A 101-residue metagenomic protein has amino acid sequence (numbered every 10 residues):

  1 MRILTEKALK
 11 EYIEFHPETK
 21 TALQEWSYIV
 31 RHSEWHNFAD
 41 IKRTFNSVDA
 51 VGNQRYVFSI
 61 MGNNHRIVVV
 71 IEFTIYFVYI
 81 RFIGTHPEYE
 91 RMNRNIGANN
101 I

Functional and structural regions predicted by a protein language model:
M1-N64, F73-Y79, H86-I101: Basic, Lys/Arg-enriched alpha-helical interface segments
